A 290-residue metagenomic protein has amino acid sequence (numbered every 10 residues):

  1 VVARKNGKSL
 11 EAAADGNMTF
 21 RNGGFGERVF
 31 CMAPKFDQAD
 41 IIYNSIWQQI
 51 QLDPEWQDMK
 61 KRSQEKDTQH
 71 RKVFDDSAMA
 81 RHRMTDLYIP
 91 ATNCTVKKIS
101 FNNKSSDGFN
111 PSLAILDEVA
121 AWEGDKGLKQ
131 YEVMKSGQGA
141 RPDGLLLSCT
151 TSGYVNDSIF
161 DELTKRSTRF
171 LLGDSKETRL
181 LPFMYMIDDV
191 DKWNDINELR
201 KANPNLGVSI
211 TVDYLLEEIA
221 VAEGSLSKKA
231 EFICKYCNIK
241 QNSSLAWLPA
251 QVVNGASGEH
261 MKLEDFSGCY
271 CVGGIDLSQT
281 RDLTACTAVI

Functional and structural regions predicted by a protein language model:
V1-I275: Phosphate/NTP-binding elements of NTP-utilizing enzymes
A13-R21, R281-I290: Acidic, metal-ligating active-site segments
